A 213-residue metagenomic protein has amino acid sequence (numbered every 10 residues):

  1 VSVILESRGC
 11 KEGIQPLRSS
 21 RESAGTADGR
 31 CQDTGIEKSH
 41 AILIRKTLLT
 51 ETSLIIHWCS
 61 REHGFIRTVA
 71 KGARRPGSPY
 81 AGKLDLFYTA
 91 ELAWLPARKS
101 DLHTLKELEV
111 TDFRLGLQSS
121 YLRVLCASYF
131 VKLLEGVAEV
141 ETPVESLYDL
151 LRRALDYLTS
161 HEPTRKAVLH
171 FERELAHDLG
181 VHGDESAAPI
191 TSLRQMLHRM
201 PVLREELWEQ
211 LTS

Functional and structural regions predicted by a protein language model:
V1-C31: Intrinsic disorder/low-complexity segments
S2-I4, C31-S213: Non-catalytic alpha-helical scaffolds and adjoining flexible linkers that form interface surfaces for assembly
